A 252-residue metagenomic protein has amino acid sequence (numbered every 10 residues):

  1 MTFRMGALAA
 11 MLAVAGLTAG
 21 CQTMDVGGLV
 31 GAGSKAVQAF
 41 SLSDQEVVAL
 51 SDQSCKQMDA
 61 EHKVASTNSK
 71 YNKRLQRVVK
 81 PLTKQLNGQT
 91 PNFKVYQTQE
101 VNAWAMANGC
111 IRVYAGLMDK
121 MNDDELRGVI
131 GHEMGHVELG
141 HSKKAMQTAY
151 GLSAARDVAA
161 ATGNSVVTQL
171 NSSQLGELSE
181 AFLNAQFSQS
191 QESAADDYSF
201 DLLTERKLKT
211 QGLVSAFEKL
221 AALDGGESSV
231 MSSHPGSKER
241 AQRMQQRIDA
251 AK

Functional and structural regions predicted by a protein language model:
T2-R4, C21-K252: A Zn2+-metalloprotease active-site environment signal
R4-V14: Sec-dependent N-terminal signal peptides
G16-G20: C-terminal motif of bacterial Sec signal peptides marking the signal peptidase cleavage site
